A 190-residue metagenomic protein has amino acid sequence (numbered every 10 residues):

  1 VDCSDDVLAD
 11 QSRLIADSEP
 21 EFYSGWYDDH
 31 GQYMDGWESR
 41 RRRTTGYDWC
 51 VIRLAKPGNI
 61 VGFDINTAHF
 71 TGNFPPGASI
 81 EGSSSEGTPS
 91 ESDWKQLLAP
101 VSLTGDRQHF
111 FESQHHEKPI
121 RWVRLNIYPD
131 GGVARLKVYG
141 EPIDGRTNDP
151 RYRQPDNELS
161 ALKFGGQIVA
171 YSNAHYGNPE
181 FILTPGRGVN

Functional and structural regions predicted by a protein language model:
V1-W49, H69-N190: Trp- and acidic/polar-enriched beta-sheet ligand-binding modules for extracellular glycan and matrix recognition
L54-K56: A short glycine/threonine-centered beta-strand motif
I60-G62: A short, Gly/Thr-enriched small/hydrophobic beta-strand-prone motif that recurs across taxa
D64-N66: Short edge beta-strand/loop segments characteristic of extracellular beta-sandwich folds
